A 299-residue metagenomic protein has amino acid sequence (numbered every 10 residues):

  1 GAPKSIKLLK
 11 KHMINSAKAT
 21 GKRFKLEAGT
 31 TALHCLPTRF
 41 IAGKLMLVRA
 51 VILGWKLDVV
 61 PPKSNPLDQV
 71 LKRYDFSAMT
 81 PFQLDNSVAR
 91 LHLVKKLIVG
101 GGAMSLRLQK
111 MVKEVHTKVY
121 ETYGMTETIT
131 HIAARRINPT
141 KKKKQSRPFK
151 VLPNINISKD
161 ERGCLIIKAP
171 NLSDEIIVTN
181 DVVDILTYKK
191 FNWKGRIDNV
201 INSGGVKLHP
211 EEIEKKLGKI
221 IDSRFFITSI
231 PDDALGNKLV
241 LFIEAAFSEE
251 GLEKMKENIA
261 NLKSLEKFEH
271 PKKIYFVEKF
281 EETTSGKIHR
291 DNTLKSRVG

Functional and structural regions predicted by a protein language model:
G1-S5: Conserved adenylation A10 loop of the ANL superfamily
K7-N15, T31-N86: AMP-binding/adenylate-forming
L26-T30: Short helix-loop-beta connector
F76-A78, I98, F242: Structural motif
S87, L91-K142: Gly/Ser/Thr-rich phosphate-binding loop
N156-D184, K190: AMP-binding/adenylate-forming core of the ANL superfamily
N180-E269: AMP-binding/adenylate-forming catalytic core of the ANL superfamily
V240-E244, A260-G299: Conserved C-terminal "lid"/linker of ANL adenylate-forming enzymes
